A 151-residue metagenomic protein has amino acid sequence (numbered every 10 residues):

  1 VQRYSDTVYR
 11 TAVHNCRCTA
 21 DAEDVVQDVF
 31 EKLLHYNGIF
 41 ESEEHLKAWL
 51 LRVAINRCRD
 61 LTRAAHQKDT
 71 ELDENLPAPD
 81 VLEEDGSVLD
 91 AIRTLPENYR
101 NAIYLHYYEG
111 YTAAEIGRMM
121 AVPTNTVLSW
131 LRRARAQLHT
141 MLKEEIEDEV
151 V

Functional and structural regions predicted by a protein language model:
V1-R10, E23, L34, R100: A short, charge-rich alpha-helical start-of-domain segment used by transcription regulators
Y4, V25, W130-R133: Residues within the DNA-recognition helix of helix-turn-helix
Y9-D28, Y36-E44, T124, E145-E147: Short, charged helix-capping/linker segments at alpha-helix termini
H35, I39-E41, R52-L72: Arg/Lys-rich amphipathic alpha helix in sigma70-family domain 2
I55, R59, M120-E145: DNA-recognition helix of helix-turn-helix
D60-E83, E147-V150: Short, basic/polar amphipathic helix motif occurring as a linker/hinge flanking DNA-binding modules in transcription
S87-P96: Short amphipathic alpha-helical boundary/capping segments
A102-H106: A short pre-motif secondary-structure segment
